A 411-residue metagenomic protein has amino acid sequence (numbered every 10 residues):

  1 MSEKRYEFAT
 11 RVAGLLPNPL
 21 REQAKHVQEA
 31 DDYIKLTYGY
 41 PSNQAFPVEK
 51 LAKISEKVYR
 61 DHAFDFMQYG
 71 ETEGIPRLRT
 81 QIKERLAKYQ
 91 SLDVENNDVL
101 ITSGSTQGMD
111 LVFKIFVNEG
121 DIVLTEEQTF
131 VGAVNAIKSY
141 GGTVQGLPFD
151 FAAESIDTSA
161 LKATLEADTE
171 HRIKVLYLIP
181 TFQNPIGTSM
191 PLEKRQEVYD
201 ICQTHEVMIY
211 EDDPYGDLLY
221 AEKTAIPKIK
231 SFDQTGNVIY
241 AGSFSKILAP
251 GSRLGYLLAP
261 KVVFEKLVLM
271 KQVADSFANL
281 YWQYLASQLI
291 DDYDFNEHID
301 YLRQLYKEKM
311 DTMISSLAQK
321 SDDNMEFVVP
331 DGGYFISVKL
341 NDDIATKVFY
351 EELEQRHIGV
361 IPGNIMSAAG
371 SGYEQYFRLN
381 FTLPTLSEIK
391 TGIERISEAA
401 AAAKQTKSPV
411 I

Functional and structural regions predicted by a protein language model:
A13-G104, D291, G359, A403 (+1 more regions): N-terminal small-domain helix-loop-helix segment of the aminotransferase-like
D65-E206, Y210, D217-T235, Y306 (+3 more regions): Conserved core of the PLP fold type I
S231-Q304: Conserved core segment of the aminotransferase class I/II
L258, S337-K339, N380-T382: Short hydrophobic/aromatic beta-strand micro-patches that form the beta-sheet surface supporting nucleotide- or nucleic
S287, R303-I314, E326-K339: Conserved glycine-rich beta-strand-loop-beta hairpin in the small C-terminal domain of fold type I
N324-H357: Conserved PLP-binding catalytic core of the aspartate aminotransferase-like
Q355-R356, A368-I411: PLP-dependent enzyme catalytic core of the Aspartate aminotransferase-like
